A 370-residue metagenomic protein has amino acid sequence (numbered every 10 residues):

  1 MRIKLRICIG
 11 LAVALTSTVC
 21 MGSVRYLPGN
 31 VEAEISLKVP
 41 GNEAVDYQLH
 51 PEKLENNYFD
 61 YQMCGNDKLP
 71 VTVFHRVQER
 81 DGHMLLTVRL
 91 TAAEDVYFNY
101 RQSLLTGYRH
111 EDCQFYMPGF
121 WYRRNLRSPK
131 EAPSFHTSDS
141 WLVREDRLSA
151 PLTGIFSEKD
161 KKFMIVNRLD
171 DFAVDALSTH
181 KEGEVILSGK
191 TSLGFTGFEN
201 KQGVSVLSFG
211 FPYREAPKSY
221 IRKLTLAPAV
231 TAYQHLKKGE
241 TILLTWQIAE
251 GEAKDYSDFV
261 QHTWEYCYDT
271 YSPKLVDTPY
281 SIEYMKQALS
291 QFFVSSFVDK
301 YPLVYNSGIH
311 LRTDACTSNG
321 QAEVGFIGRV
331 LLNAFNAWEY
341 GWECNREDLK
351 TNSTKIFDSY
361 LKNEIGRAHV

Functional and structural regions predicted by a protein language model:
M1-I9: Bacterial N-terminal signal peptides that target proteins for export
C8-T18: Bacterial N-terminal signal peptides
R25-E32, K38-K238: Beta-strand/loop-rich accessory regions of lumenal/periplasmic or secreted enzymes, predominantly carbohydrate-active
G29-A33, N42, L236, E240 (+3 more regions): Low-complexity, Ser/Thr/Pro/Gly-enriched N-terminal "stalk/linker" regions
L224-L226, V230-D258: Ser/Thr/Pro-rich, low-complexity mucin-like regions that serve as glycosylated stalks/linkers or repetitive adhesive
A322-V330: Helix-start/N-cap signature of alpha-helical segments
L331-E347: Well-ordered alpha-helical scaffold segments within catalytic/enzyme domains
